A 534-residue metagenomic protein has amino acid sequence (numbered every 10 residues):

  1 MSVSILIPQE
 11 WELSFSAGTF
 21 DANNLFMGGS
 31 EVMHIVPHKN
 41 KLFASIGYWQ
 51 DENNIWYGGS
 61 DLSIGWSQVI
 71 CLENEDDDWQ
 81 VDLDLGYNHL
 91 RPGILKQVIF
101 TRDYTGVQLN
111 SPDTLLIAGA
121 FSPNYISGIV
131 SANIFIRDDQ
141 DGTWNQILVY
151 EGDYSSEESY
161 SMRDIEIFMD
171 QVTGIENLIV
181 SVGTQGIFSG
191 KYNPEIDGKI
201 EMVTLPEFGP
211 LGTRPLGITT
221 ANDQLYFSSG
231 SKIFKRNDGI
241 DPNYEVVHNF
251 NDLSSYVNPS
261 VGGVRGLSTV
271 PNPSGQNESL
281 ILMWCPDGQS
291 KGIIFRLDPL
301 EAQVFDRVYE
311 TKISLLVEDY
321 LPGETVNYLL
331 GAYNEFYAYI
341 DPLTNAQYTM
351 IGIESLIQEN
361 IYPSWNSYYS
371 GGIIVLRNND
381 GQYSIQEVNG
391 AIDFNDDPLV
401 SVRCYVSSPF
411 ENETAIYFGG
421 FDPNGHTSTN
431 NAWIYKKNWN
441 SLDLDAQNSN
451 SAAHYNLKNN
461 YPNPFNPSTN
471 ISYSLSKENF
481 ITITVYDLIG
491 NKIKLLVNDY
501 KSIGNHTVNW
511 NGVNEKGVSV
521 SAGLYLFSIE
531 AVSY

Functional and structural regions predicted by a protein language model:
F20-G65: Beta-strand-rich domains and repeat architectures in extracellular enzymes and scaffolds, especially beta-propellers
G28-H38, L90-D113, E158-I175, R214-N222 (+3 more regions): Structural signature of eukaryotic scaffold interfaces centered on beta-propeller domains
N40-S45, W49, D103-N124, Q171-V180 (+5 more regions): Entry beta-strands of beta-propeller and related beta-repeat scaffolds
E52-C71, N124-I136, Q185-N193, G230-N243 (+4 more regions): Structural motif
L62-L116, A120-F121: Blade-loop segments of beta-propeller domains
T311-E335, Q382-F410: Conserved blade-ending motifs and adjacent loop-strand segments that build the rim/top face of beta-propeller domains
F394-L442: Blade-level signature of beta-propeller repeat domains, shared across WD40, Kelch, NHL, RCC1 and BNR/Asp-box propellers
Q447-Y534: C-terminal outer-membrane/trafficking sorting elements
